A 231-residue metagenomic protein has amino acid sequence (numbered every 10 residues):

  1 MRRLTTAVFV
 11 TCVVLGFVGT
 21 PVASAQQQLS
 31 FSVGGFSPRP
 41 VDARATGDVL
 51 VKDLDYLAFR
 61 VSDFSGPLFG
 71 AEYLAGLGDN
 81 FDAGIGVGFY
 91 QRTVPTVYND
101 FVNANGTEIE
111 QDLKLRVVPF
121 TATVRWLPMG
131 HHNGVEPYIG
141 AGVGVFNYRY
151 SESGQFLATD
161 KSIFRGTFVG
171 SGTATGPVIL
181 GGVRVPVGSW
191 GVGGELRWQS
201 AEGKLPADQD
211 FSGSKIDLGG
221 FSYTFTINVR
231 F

Functional and structural regions predicted by a protein language model:
M1-Q26, F231: Cleavable N-terminal export/targeting peptides
V22-A75, N228-R230: Short glycine/proline- and aromatic-enriched beta-strand/turn motifs that initiate or cap beta-hairpins
L29-V33, I85-V87, A122-V124, P137-V143 (+3 more regions): Membrane-embedded beta-strand positions of outer-membrane beta-barrel proteins
V33-R39, V87-T93, P128, V143-R149 (+3 more regions): Transmembrane beta-strands of outer-membrane beta-barrel pores
P38-F64, F89-F120, F146-A174, A201-S222: Extracellular/periplasm-exposed beta-strand and loop segments of Gram-negative cell-envelope proteins, dominated by
E72-A75, R125-M129, G182-P186, N228-R230: Transmembrane beta-barrel domains of outer membrane proteins
N80-A83, H132, G188-V192: Repeated loop/turn-to-beta-strand initiation elements of outer-membrane beta-barrel proteins
E195, I216-F231: Outer membrane beta-barrel transmembrane domains
